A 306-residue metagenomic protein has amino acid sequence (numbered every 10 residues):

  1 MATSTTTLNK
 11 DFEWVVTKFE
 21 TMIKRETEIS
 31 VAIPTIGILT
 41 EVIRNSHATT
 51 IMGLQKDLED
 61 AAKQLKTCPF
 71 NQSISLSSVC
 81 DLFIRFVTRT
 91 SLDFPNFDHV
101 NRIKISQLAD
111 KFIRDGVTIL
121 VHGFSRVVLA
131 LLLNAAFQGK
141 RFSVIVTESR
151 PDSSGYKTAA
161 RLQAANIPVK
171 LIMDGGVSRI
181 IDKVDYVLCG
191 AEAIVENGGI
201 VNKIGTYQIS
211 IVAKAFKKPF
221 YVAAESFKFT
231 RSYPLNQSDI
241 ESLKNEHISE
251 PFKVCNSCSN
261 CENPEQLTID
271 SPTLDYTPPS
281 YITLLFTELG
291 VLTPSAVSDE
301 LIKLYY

Functional and structural regions predicted by a protein language model:
M1-V100: Long amphipathic alpha-helical segments
A2, W14, L129-A130, A135-R141 (+1 more regions): Conserved phosphate- and dinucleotide-binding cores of soluble alpha/beta proteins, encompassing both enzyme active
I23-E26, R44-A48, T118-F124, E196-N202: Short, glycine-rich nucleotide/cofactor-binding loops
Q72, T118-L129, P151: Gly/Ser/Thr-rich loops at beta-strand to alpha-helix junctions that form or flank small-molecule/cofactor-binding
N101-R114: A short, well-structured juxtamembrane/interface segment
R114-D115, K217: Short, well-ordered loop/turn elements at secondary-structure boundaries
G116-V117, F142: Nucleotide donor/acceptor-binding cores
